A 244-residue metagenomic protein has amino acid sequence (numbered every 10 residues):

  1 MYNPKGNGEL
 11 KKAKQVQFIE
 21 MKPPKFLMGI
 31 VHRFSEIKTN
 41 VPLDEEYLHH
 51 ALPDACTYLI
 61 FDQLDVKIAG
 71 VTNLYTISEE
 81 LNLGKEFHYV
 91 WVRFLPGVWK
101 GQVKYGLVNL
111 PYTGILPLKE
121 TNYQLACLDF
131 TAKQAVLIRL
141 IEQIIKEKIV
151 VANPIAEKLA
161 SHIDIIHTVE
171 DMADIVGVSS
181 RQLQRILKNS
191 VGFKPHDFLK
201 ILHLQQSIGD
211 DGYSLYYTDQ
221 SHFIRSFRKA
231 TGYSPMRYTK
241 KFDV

Functional and structural regions predicted by a protein language model:
M1-A156, S161-D164, T168-E170, V176-S180 (+4 more regions): Alpha-helical bundle regulatory/interaction domains
Q184: Conserved glycine-centered beta->alpha loop in an early N-terminal alpha/beta scaffold
L187-F193, F227-R237: A secondary-structure capping/hinge motif
H196-H203: Short Lys/Arg-enriched helix C-cap and helix-to-coil transition segments that create basic nucleic-acid-contact patches
I201, S214, I224: Phosphate-/nucleic-acid-contacting segments
Q205-Q206, R225: Contiguous, well-ordered alpha-helical segments that form the cores/surfaces of helical PPI scaffolds
